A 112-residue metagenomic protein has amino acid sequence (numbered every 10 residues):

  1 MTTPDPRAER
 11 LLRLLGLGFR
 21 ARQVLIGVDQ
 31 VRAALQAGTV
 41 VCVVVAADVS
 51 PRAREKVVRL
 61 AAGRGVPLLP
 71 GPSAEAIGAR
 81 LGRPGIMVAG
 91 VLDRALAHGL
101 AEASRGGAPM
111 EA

Functional and structural regions predicted by a protein language model:
M1-D5, R13, F19, H98 (+2 more regions): Catalytic cores of RNA-modifying enzymes
P4-V45: N-terminal first-folded block
L11, G27, V31, T39 (+4 more regions): Amphipathic alpha-helical interface surfaces
Q36-V58, G65-P67: N-terminal positively charged helical leader segments and presequences
A47, P72, D93: Short secondary-structure boundary segments
V57-G85: Mid-chain, well-packed structural core segment of small domains
E75-A112: C-terminal structural segments of small proteins and small subunits
